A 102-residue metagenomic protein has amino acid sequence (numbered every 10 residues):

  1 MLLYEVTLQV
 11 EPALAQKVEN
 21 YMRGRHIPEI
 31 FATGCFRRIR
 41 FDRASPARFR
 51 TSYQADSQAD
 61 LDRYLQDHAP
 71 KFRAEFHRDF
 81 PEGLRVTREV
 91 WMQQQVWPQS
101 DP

Functional and structural regions predicted by a protein language model:
L2-L8, R50: Active-site-flanking beta-strand signature of metal-NTP-handling nucleotidyl enzymes and homologous cyclase-like
Q9-A13, D56: Structural beta->alpha junctions
L14, A59-L61, V96: Residue-level signal for secondary-structure boundary sites
L14-I39: Short amphipathic alpha-helical segments
F31-R37, Q54-V90: An amphipathic, aromatic/His-enriched active-site/gating alpha helix that lines ligand/cofactor pockets
V90-P102: Short, low-order "capping/linker" segments at domain edges
